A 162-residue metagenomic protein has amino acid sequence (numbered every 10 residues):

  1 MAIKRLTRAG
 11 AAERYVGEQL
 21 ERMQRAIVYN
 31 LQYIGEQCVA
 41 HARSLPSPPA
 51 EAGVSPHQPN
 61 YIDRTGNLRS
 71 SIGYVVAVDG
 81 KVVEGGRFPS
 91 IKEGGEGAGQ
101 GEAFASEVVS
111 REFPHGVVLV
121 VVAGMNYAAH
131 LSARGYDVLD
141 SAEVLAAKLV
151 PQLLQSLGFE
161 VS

Functional and structural regions predicted by a protein language model:
M1-R22: N-terminal, Lys/Arg- and Ser/Thr-rich interaction peptides
A2, H115, Y127-A133: Flexible, glycine/threonine- and acidic-rich loop/arm segments that mediate assembly and lattice contacts in viral
A2-I3, L20, I27, A147 (+1 more regions): N-terminal targeting and processing segments of secreted/endomembrane and organelle-targeted proteins
K4-A11, S90, E96-G101, D137: Alpha-helix capping and helix-coil boundary motifs
E18-Y127: Short, low-complexity, charged/polar segments at coil/turn and helix-coil boundaries
S132-S162: Protruding loop/beta-arch "assembly-hinge" segments enriched in small, turn-prone residues
